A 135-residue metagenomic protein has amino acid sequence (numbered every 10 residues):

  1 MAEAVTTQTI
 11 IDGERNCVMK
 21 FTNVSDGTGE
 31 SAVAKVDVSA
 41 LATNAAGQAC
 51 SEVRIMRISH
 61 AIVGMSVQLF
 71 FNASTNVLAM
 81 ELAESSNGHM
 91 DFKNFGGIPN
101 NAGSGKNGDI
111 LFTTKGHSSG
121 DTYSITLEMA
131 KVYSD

Functional and structural regions predicted by a protein language model:
M1-G47: Solvent-exposed, flexible loop/coil segments flanking beta-strands in beta-rich domains
M1-R15, T114-D135: C-terminal interaction-tip segments
M19-V24, L78-G88: Solvent-exposed serine/threonine-rich low-complexity stretches and specific carbohydrate-binding patches
S25-A32, S66-Q68, G116-I125: Short, surface-exposed beta-strand/loop "edge" segments at domain boundaries and coil↔beta transitions
K35-F71: Beta-rich globular "head" domains
G64-E84: Short, surface-exposed beta-strand/strand-loop-strand elements in extracellular ectodomains
G88-G96: Aromatic- and Gly/Pro-enriched, solvent-exposed loop/edge beta-strand patches characteristic of beta-rich domains
F95-Y123: Noncatalytic modules at the cell exterior or secretory-pathway interfaces, chiefly beta-strand-rich lectin/adhesion
